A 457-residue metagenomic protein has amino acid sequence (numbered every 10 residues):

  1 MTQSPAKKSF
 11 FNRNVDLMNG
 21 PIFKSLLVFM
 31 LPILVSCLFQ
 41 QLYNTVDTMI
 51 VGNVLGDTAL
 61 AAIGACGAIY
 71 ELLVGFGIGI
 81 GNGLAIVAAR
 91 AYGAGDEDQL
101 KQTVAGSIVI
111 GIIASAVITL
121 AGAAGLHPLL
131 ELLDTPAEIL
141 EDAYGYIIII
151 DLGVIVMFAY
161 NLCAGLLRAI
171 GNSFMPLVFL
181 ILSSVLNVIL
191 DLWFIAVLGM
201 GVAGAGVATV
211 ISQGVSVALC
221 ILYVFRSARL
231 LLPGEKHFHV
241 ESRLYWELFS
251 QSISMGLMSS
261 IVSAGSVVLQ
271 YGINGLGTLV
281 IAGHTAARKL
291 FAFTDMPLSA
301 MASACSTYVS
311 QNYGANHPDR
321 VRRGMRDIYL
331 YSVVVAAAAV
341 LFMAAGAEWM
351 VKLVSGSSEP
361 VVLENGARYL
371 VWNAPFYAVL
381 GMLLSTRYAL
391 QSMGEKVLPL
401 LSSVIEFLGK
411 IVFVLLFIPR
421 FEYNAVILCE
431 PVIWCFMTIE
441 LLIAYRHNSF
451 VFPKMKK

Functional and structural regions predicted by a protein language model:
M1-M30, A88-I155, V197-I253, V309-F376 (+1 more regions): Short alpha-helical transmembrane segments in multi-pass integral membrane proteins
N19, F23-L42, V46, I69-F76 (+7 more regions): Residue-level signal for short hydrophobic patches within transmembrane helices of multi-pass membrane transporters
L27, L31, Y43, I80 (+11 more regions): Residue-level signal for transmembrane alpha-helical positions in Major Facilitator Superfamily
V28-D47, I149, Y160, S183 (+4 more regions): Transmembrane helical elements of multi-pass membrane transporters/channels
I33, C37, M49, I86 (+17 more regions): Transmembrane alpha-helix boundary and packing residues in multipass membrane permease domains and related
L38, L42-A61, L130-A137, W193-M200 (+5 more regions): Helix-terminus/linker motif at the lipid-water interface of multi-pass membrane proteins
L60-L120, M157-P176, G283-A347, L380-G394 (+1 more regions): Small-residue-rich hydrophobic transmembrane alpha-helices
G81, I150-R168, P176-S184, A205-A218 (+4 more regions): Short runs within selected transmembrane alpha-helices of multi-pass transporters and secretion channels
